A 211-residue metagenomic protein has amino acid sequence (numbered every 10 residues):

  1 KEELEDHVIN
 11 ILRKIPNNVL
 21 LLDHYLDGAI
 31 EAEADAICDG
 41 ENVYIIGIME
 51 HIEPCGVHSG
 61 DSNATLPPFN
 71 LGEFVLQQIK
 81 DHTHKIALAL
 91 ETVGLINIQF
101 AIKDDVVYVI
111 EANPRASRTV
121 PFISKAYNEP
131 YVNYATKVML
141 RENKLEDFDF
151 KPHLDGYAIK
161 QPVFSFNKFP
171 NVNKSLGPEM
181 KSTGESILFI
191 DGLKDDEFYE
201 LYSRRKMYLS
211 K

Functional and structural regions predicted by a protein language model:
K1-K211: ATP-dependent carboxylate activation and anion-phosphoryl transfer catalytic cores that bind Mg-ATP to form
